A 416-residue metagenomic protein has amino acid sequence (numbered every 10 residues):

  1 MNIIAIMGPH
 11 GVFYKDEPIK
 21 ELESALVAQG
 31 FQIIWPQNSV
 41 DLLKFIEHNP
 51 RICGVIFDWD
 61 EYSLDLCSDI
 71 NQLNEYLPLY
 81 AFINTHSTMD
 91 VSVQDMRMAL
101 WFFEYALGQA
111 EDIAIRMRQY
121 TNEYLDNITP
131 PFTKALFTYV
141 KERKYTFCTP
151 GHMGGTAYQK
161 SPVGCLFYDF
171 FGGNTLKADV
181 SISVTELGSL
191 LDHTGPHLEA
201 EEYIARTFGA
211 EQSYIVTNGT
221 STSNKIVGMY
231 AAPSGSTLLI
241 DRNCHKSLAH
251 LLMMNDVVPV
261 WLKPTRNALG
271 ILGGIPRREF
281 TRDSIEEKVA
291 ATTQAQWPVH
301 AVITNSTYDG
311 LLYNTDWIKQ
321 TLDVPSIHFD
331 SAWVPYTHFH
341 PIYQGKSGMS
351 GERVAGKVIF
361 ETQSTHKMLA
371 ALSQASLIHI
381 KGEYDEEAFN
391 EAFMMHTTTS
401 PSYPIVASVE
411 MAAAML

Functional and structural regions predicted by a protein language model:
M1-L26, W35, V55, L252: Conserved acidic segment of CheY-like receiver
K15-K20, S39-L43, R51-N74, H86-D90: Conserved phosphotransfer microenvironments
S24-H48, L64, R282-A291: A short, well-structured beta->alpha microelement
P36-S39, S68, T220-L416: Conserved PLP-enzyme active-site core in the AAT-like
I46-I56, T293-H300: Short acidic/histidine-rich motifs immediately flanking catalytic phosphotransfer sites in two-component signaling
H86-L100: Alpha4 helix (beta4-alpha4-beta5 surface) of REC/receiver domains from two-component response regulators
L107-T194: N-terminal "arm"/small-domain region of PLP-dependent enzymes with the aminotransferase-like
N174-T222: Conserved N-terminal alpha-helix of the aminotransferase class I/II PLP-enzyme fold
